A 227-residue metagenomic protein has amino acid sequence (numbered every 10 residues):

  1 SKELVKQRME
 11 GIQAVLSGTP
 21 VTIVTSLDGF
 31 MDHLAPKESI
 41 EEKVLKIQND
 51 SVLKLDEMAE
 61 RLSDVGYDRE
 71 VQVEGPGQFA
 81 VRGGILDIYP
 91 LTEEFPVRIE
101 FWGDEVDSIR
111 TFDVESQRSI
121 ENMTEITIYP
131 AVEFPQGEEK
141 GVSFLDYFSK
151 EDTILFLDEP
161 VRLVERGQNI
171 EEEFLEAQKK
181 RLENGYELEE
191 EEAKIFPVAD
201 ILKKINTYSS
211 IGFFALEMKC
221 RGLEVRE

Functional and structural regions predicted by a protein language model:
S1-E227: ASCE RecA-like P-loop NTPase motor cores that couple ATP hydrolysis to mechanical translocation on nucleic acids
